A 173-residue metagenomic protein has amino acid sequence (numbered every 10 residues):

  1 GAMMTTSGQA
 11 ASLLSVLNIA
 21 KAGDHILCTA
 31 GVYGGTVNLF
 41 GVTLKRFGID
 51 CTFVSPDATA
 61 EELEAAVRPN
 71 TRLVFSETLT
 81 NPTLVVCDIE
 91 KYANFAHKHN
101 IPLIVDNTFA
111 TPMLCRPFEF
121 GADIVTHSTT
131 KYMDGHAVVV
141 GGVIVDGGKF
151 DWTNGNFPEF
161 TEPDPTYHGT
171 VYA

Functional and structural regions predicted by a protein language model:
G1-A173: Conserved PLP-enzyme active-site core in the AAT-like
